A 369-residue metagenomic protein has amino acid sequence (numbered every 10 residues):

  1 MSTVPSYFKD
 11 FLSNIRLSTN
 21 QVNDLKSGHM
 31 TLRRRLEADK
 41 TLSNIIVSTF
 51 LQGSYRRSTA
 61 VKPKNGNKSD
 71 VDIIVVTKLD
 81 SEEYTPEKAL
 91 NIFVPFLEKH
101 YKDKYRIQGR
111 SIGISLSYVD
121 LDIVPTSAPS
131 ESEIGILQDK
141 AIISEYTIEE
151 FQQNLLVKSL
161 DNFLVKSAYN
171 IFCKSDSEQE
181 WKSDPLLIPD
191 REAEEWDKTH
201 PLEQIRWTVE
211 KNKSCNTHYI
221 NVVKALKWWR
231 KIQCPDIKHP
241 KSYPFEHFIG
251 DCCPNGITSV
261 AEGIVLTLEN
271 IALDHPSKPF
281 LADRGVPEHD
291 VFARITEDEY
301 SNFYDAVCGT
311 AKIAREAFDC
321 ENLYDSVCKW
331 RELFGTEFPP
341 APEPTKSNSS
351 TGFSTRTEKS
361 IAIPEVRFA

Functional and structural regions predicted by a protein language model:
M1-D10, P276-A369: Terminal (often C-terminal) interaction modules
M1-L12, K62-K68, L187-L202, K278-G285: Short, compositionally biased low-complexity segments
M1-V71, V76-K88, I92, S111-G113 (+2 more regions): N-terminal regions immediately upstream of nucleotidyltransferase
N23, R33-D39, E87-S175: Conserved catalytic core of two-metal-ion nucleotidyltransferases
K68-T77, T199-V209, P244-E246: Glycine-rich, often proline-containing surface loops adjacent to acidic residues and nearby aromatics that form
D72, G109-S111, Y118-D120, V223 (+1 more regions): Extracellular structured ligand-interaction cores
S167-I220, L323-V327: Long, charge-rich alpha-helical interaction segments
T208-C320, D325: Conserved nucleotidyltransferase catalytic core and NTase-mimicking acidic/glycine-rich helix/loop elements in nucleic
